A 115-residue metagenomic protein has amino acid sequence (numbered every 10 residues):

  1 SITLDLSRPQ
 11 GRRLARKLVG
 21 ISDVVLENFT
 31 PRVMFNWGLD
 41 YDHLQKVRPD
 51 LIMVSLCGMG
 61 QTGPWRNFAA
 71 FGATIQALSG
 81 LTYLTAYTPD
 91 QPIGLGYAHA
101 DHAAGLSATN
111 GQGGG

Functional and structural regions predicted by a protein language model:
S1-K46: A structured beta-alpha segment of the ubiquitous adenosine-cofactor-binding alpha/beta core
F35-G115: Active-site-adjacent "lid/gating" segments in soluble enzymes
